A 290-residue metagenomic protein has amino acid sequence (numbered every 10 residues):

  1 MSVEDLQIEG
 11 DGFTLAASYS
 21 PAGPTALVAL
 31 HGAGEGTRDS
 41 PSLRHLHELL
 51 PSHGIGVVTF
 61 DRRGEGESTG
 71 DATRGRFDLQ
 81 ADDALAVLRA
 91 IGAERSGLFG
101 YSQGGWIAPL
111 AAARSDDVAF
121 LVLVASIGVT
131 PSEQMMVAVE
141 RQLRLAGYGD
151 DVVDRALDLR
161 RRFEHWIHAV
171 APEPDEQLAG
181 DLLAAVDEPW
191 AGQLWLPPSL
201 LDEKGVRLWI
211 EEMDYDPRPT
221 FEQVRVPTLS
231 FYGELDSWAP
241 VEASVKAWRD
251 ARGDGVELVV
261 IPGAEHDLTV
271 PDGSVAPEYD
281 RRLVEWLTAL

Functional and structural regions predicted by a protein language model:
M1-P21: N-terminal cap/lid segment of alpha/beta-hydrolase-fold proteins
G36-L46, R62: The serine-hydrolase catalytic nucleophile loop
H47-E67: Conserved alpha/beta-hydrolase
R74-I91: Alpha/beta-hydrolase active-site loop
V124-E211, Y215-P219: Accessory cap/linker subdomain of secreted extracellular hydrolases
V224, S230-Y232: Short beta-strand/loop motif that positions the catalytic acidic residue of the alpha/beta-hydrolase fold
S237-A243: Conserved alpha/beta-hydrolase "acid-adjacent" motif
A264-L268, D272-L290: Catalytic active-site module of serine/aspartate enzymes centered on a nucleophile-bearing elbow/loop
